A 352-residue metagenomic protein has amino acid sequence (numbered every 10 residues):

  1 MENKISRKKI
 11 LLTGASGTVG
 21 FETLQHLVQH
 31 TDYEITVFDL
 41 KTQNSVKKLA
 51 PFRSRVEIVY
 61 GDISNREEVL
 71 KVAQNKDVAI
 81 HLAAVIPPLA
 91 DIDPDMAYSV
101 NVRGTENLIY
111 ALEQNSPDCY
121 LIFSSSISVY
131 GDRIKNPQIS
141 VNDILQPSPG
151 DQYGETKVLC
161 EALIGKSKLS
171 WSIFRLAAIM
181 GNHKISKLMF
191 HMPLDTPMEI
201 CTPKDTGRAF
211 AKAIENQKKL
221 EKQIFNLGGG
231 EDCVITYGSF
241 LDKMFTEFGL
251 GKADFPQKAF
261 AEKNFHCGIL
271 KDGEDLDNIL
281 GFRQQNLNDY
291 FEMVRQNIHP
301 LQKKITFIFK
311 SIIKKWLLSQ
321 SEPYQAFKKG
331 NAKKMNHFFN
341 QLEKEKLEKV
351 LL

Functional and structural regions predicted by a protein language model:
I10-H30: N-terminal Rossmann NAD(P)H-binding glycine-rich loop of SDR-like oxidoreductase domains
S54-R103, D132: NAD(P)H-binding glycine-rich loop region in Rossmannoid oxidoreductase-like domains and their noncatalytic homologs
S64, M96-N107, D151, E155-T156 (+1 more regions): Glycine-rich NAD(P)-binding loop of the Rossmann-fold in SDR/ketoreductase-type enzymes
E106-G150: Conserved Rossmann-fold NAD(P)-dependent oxidoreductase catalytic core, especially the SDR/UDP-sugar
V129-Y130, D151-Q152, S172-H191, T196 (+1 more regions): Flexible, glycine-rich beta-alpha linker
K135, S148-S172: Active-site Tyr-X1-5-Lys
G181-N182, K187-L188, P197-D232: Alpha-helical substrate-binding/gating segment
A213-I279, Q285-M293, Q302, T306-F309 (+1 more regions): Mid/C-terminal beta-alpha module of Rossmann-like enzyme folds, strongest in SDR-family dehydrogenases/epimerases
